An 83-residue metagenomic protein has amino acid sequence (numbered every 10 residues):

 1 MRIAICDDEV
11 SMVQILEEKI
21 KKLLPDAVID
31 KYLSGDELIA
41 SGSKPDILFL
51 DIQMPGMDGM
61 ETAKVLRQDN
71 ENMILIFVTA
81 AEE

Functional and structural regions predicted by a protein language model:
E9-D30: Two-component/phosphorelay signaling modules centered on CheY-like receiver
K31-I47: Acidic, metal-coordinating helix/loop segments flanking the phosphotransfer/catalytic sites of two-component signaling
S34, D58-E61: Acidic catalytic/metal-coordinating carboxylates
G42-K44, V65-N72: Conserved phosphotransfer cores of two-component systems
I52-M54: Receiver (REC) domain active-site loop signature in two-component systems and cognate sites in sensor histidine kinases
E82-E83: Conserved phosphotransfer active-site motifs of two-component signaling proteins, especially the receiver
